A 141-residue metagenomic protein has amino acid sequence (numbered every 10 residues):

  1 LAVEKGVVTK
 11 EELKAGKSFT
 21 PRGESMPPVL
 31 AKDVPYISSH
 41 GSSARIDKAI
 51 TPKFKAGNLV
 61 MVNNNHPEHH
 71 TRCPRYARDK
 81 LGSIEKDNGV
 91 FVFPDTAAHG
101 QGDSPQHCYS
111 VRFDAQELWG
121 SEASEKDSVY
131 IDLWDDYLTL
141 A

Functional and structural regions predicted by a protein language model:
L1-A2, G41-A56, N64-A141: Basic/aromatic-rich interaction segments and small domains that mediate binding to polyanionic partners
L1-G23: N-terminal intrinsically disordered, low-complexity, charge/repeat-rich segments that act as generic
F19-P28, R78: Catalytic or ion-coupling anion/metal-binding cores of large enzyme and transporter domains
M26-G41: Short, basic/aromatic beta-hairpin or loop at an interaction surface
